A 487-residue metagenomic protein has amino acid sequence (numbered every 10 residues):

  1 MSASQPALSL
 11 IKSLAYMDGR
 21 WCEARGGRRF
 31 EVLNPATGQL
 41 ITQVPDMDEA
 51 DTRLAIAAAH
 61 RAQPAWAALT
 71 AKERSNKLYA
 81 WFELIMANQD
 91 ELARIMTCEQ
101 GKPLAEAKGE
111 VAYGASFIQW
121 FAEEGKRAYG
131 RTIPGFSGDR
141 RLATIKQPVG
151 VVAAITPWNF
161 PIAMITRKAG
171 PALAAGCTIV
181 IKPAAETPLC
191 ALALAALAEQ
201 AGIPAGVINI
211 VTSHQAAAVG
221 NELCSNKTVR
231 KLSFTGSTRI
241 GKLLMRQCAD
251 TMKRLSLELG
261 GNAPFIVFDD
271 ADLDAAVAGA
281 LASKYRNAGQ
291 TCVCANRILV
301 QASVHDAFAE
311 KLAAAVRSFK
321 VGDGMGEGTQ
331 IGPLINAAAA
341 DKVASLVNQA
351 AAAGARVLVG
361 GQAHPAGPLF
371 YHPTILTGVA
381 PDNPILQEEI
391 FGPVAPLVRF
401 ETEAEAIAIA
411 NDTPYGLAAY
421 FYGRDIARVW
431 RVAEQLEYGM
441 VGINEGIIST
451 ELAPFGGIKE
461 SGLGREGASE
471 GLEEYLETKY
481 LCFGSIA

Functional and structural regions predicted by a protein language model:
M1-A36: Hydrophobic face of amphipathic alpha-helices that form TPR/SEL1-like repeat modules and related alpha-solenoid
T37-Q43, V229, I266, K320-V321 (+3 more regions): Conserved C-terminal structural/oligomerization subdomain of aldehyde/semialdehyde dehydrogenase
G38, A59, R74, M96 (+11 more regions): Residue-level signal for inorganic ion chemistry
Q39-A128, D139: Glycine-rich loop-to-alpha-helix module at the N-terminal edge of alpha/beta enzyme cores
I41-M47, A62-A68, A154, F265-F268 (+5 more regions): Short, well-ordered beta-strand elements within core beta-sheets of diverse protein domains
Q63, A67, F82-Q89, A93 (+19 more regions): Structural signal for hydrophobic packing residues in well-ordered secondary-structure cores of soluble enzyme domains
G130-A275, F400: Rossmann-like NAD(P) dinucleotide-binding subdomain of oxidoreductase/dehydrogenase enzymes
R239-A380, I443: ALDH superfamily catalytic-core signature
